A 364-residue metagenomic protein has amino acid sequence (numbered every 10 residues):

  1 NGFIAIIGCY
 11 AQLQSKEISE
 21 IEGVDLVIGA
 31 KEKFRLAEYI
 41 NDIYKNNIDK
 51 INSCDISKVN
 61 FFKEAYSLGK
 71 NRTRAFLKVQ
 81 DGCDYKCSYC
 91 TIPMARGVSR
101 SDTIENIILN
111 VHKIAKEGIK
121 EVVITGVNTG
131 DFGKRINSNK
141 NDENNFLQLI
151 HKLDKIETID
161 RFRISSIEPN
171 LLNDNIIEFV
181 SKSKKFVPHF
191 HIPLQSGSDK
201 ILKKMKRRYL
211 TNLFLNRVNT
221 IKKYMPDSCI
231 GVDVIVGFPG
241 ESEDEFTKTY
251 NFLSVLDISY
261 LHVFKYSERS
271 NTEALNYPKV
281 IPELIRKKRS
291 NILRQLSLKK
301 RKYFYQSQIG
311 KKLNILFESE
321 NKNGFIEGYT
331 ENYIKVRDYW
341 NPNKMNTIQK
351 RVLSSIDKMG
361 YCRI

Functional and structural regions predicted by a protein language model:
N1-F132, N145, N175, F190 (+7 more regions): Proteins enriched for Cys/Gly/acidic motifs involved in redox and nucleic-acid/cofactor modification
G2, D25, I159-D160, S228 (+2 more regions): A structural micro-motif
C9, L36, I124, I164 (+6 more regions): Residue-level signal for inorganic ion chemistry
L13, K116-E243: Conserved SAM/AdoMet-binding glycine-rich loop
D42-I51, K134-Q148, N212, K322-G324 (+1 more regions): Short, glycine- and charge-enriched coil/turn segments that flank and shape catalytic ligand pockets
K70-T73, C83-Y85, F186, S196 (+5 more regions): Short flexible coil/turn linkers enriched for glycine and charged/polar residues that connect secondary-structure
E241, L256-I258: Contiguous mid-protein beta-loop-alpha structural module that forms a pocket-lining wall or clamp of enzyme active
N276-I364: Terminal RNA-binding accessory module
